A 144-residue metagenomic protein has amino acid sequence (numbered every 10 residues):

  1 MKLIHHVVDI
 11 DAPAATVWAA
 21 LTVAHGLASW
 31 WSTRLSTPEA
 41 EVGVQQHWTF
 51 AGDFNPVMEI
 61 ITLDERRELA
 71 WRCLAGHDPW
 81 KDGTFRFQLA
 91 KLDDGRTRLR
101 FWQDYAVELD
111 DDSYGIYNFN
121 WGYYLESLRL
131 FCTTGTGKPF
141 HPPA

Functional and structural regions predicted by a protein language model:
M1, A51-D53, D78-W80: Glycine-centered tight beta-turn/hairpin loop motif at sheet-sheet or coil-to-beta transitions
M1-A14, D93-R98, P139: Aromatic-glycine hotspot motif
H5-H6, A12, T16, T22-V57 (+2 more regions): Short beta-edge strand/loop motif at the mouth of beta-sheet-based domains
H5-V7, H47, A70, R86-Q88 (+1 more regions): Beta-strand secondary-structure signal
H6-V8, V57-T62, G83-K91: Hydrophobic/aromatic beta-strand elements that line small-molecule binding cavities or substrate pockets in beta-rich
V17-W18, L27, Q46, I60 (+4 more regions): Hydrophobic pocket/interface hotspot
L21, W31, C73, C132: Short, flexible helix/strand-to-coil boundary loops that buttress conserved ligand/catalytic motifs in alpha/beta
G76-Y123, L130, P139-H141: Beta-strand/loop substructures that line and gate deep hydrophobic ligand-binding cavities in soluble
